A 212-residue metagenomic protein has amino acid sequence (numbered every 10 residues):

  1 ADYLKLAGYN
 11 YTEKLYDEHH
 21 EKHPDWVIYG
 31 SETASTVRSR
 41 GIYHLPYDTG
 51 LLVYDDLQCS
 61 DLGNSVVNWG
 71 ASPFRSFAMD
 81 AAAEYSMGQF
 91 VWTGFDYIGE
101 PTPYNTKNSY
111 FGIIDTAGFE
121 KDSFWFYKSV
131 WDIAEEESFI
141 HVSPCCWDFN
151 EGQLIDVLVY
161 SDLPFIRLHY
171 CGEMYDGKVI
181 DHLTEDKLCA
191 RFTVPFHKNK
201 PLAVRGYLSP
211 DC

Functional and structural regions predicted by a protein language model:
A1-D211: Extended substrate-binding grooves/exosites of carbohydrate-active enzymes
